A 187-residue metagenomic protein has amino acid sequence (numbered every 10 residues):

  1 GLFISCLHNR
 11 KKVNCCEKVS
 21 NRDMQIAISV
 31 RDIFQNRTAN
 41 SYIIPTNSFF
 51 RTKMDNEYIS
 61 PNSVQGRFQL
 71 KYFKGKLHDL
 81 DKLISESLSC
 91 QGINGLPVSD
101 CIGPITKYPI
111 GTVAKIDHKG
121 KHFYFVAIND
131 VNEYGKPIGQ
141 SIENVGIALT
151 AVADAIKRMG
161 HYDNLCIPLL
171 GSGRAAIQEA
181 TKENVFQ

Functional and structural regions predicted by a protein language model:
G1-Q187: Macrodomain-like recognition of ADP-ribose-binding/processing modules
